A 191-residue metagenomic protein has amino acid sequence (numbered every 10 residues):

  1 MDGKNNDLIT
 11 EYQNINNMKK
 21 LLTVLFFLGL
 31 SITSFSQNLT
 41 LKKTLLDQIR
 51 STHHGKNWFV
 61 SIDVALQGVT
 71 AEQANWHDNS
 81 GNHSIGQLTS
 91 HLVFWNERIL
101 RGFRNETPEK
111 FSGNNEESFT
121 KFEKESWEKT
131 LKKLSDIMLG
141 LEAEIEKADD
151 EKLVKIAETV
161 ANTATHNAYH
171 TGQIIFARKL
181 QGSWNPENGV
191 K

Functional and structural regions predicted by a protein language model:
M1-L41: Bacterial Sec-dependent N-terminal signal peptides
N38, S51, E123-S126, T130 (+2 more regions): Residue-level preference for long, well-ordered alpha-helices that form the structural scaffold of enzyme catalytic
N38-H54: Short N-terminal segments immediately surrounding and downstream of signal-peptide cleavage
L39-K43, K133-E146, H166-F176: Short flexible/disordered coil segments
K42-D47, S112-S118: Acidic/histidine-rich, surface-exposed loop or edge segments in extracytoplasmic proteins
T44, N57, H83, Q87 (+2 more regions): Generic recognition of short, well-ordered alpha-helical interface segments
R50-G55, F59, D63-L66, A71-N115 (+1 more regions): Short, contiguous alpha-helical
S118-E151, A161: Acidic/histidine-rich alpha-helical segments that form the ligand environment of transition-metal centers
